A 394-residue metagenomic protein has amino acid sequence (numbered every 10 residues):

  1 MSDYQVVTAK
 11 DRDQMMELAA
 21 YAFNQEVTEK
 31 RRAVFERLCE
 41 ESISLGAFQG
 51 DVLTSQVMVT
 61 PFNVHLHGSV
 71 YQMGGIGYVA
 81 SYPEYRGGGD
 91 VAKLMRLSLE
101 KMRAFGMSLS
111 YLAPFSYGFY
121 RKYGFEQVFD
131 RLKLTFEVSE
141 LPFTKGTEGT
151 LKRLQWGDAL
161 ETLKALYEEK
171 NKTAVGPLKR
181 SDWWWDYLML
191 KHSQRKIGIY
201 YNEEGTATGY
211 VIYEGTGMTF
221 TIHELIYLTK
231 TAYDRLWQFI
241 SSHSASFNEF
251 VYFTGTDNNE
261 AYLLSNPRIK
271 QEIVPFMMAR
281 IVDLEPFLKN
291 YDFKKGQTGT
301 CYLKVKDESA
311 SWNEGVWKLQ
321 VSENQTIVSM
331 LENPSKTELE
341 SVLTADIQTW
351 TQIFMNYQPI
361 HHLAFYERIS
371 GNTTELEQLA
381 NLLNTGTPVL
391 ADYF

Functional and structural regions predicted by a protein language model:
M1-P61, G68-G75, L141-D182, T216-F220: Short amphipathic alpha-helix that is part of the acyltransferase structural core
S2, T8, T150-F394: Intrinsically disordered, low-complexity, positively biased terminal segments
I76-S81, G87-E100, K230-S241: Conserved acetyl-CoA-binding loop-helix of GNAT-fold acetyltransferases
M95, E100-P114, A245-G255: Conserved GNAT acetyl-CoA-binding A-motif
A104-S108, P114-L132, D257-I273: Conserved active-site alpha-helix within GNAT-family acetyltransferase domains
Q127-T144: Flexible glycine-/small-residue-enriched beta->alpha junction loops that bind anionic phosphate/pyrophosphate groups
